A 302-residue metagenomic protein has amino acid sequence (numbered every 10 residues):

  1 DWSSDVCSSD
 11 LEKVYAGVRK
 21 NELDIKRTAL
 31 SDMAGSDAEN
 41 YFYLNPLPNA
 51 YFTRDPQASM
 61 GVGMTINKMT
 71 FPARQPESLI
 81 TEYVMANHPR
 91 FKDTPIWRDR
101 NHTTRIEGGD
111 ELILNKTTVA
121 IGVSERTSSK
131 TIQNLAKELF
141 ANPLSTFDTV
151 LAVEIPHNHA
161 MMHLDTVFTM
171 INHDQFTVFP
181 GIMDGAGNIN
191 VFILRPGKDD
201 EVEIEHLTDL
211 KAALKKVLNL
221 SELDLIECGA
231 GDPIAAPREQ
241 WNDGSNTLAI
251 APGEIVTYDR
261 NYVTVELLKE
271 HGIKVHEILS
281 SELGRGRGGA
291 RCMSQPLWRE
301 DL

Functional and structural regions predicted by a protein language model:
D1-L302: The feature marks the mature, well-folded catalytic cores of soluble enzymes
